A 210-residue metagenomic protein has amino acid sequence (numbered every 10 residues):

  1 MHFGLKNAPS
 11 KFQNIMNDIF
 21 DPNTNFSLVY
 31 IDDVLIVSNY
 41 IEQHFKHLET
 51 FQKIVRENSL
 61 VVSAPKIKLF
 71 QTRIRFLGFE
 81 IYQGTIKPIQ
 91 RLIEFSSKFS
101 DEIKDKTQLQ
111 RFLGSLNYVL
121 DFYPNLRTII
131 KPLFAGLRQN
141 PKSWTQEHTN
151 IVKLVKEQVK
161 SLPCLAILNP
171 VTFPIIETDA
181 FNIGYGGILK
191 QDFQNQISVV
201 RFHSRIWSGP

Functional and structural regions predicted by a protein language model:
M1-I19, F76, G136-K142: Conserved polymerase palm-domain catalytic core
M1-K11, F193-P210: A short, polar/acidic, helix/strand-boundary loop motif
G4, I89, D179: Short, conserved phosphate/pyrophosphate- and ester-handling motifs at nucleotide-, phospho-/glycolipid
P9-K46, T50-Q52, R56, F122-L126: Active-site palm subdomain of RNA-directed nucleic acid polymerases
P22-N23, I54-V62, Q191-S198: Secondary-structure transition/capping motifs at alpha-helix termini and the adjoining loop/turn into the next element
N25, Y30, P65-V171: C-terminal reverse transcriptase regions that engage the nucleic-acid substrate
T172-F181: Two-metal-ion RNase H-like nuclease active-site motif
F181-Q191: Acidic, metal-ligating active-site segments
